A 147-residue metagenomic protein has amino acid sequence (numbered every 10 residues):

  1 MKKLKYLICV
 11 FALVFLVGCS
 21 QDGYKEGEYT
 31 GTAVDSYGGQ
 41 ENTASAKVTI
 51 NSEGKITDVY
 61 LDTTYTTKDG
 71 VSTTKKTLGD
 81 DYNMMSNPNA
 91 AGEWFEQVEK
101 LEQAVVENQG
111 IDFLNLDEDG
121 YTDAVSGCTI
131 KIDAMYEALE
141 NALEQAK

Functional and structural regions predicted by a protein language model:
M1, S20-D22: Absolute protein N-terminus
M1-I8: Bacterial N-terminal signal peptides that target proteins for export
V10-L13: Short, linear, compositionally biased motifs with a strong N-terminal bias
F15-G18: C-terminal motif of bacterial Sec signal peptides marking the signal peptidase cleavage site
G23-K147: Active-site- and interface-proximal helix/loop "cap" or "latch" segments in soluble metabolic and energy-transducing
